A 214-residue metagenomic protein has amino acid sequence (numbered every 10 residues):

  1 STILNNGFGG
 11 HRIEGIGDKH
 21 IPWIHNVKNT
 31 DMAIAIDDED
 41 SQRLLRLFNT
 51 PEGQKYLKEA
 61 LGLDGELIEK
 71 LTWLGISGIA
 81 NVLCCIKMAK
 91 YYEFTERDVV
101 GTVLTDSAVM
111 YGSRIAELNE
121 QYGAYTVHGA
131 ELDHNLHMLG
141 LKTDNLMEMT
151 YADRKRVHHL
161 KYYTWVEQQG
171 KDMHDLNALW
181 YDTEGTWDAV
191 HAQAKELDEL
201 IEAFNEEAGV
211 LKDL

Functional and structural regions predicted by a protein language model:
S1-W73, R114-L214: Active-site/ligand-binding loops adjacent to catalytic centers
N29, T95-E96: Short, well-ordered loop/turn elements at secondary-structure boundaries
L47-K90, E96-V109: Glycine-rich phosphate/adenylate-binding loop
